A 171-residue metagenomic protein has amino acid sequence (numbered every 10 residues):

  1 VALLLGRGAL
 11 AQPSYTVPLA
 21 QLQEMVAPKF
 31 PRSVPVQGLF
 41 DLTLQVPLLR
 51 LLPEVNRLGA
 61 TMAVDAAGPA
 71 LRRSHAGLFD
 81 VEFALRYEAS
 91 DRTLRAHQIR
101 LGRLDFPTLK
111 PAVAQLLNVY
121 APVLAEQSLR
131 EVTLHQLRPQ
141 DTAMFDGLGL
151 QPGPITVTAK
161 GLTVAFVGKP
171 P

Functional and structural regions predicted by a protein language model:
V1-A2: N-terminal export leaders
G6-G8: N-terminal signal peptide c-region/cleavage motif recognized by signal peptidases
L10-P171: Extracellular/lumenal and peripheral-membrane lipid-interaction modules
